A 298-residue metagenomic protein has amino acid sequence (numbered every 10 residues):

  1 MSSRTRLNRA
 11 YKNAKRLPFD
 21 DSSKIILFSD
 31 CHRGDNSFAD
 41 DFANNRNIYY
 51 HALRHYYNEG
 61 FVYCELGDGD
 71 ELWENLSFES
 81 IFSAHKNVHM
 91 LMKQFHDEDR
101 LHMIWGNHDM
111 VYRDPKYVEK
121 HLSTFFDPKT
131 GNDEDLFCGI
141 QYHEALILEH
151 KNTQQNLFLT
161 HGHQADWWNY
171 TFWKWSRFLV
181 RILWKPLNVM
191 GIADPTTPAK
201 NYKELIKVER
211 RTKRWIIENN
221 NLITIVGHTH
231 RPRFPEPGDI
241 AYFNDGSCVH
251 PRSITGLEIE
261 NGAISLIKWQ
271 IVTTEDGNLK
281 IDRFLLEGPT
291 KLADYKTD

Functional and structural regions predicted by a protein language model:
M1-E65, G69-D298: Extended recognition/assembly regions associated with phosphoester-bond processing machinery
